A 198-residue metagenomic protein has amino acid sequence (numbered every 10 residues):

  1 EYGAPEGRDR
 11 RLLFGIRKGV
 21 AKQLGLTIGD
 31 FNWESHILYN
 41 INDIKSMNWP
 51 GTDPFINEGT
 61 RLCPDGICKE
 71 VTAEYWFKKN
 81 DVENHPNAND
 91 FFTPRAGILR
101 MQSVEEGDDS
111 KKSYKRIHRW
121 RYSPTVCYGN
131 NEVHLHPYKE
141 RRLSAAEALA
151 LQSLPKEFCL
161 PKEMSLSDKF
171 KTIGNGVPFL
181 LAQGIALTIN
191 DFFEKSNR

Functional and structural regions predicted by a protein language model:
E1-S113: Class I S-adenosyl-L-methionine
D65-R198: C-terminal target-recognition/interaction regions appended to catalytic cores
